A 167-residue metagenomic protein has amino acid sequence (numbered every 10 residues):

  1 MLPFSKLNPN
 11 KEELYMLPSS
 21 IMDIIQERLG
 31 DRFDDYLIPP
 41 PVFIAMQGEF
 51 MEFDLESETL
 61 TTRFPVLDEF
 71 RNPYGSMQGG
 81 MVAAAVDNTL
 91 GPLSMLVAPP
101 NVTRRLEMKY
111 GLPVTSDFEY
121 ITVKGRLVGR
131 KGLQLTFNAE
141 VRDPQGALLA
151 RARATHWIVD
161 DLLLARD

Functional and structural regions predicted by a protein language model:
M1-D167: Terminal targeting signals and extreme-terminal segments of soluble enzymes
